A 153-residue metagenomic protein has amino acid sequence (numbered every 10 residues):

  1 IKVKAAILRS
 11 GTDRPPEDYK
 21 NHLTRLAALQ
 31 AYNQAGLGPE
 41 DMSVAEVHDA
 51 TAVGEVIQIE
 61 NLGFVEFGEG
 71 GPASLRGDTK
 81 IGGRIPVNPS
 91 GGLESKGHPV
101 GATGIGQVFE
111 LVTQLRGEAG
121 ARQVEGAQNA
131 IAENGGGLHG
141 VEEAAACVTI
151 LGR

Functional and structural regions predicted by a protein language model:
I1-L26, Q30, D78-S90, S95 (+3 more regions): Condensing-enzyme catalytic core mediating Claisen C-C bond formation in acyl metabolism
A6-G11, S43-A52: A short beta-alpha structural unit
P15-Y19, D49-P72, P99, L138-C147: Short glycine/threonine-rich loop-to-helix capping motif typified by GTGT followed within a few residues by an Asp-Pro
N21-A35, E110-R116: Short, well-ordered amphipathic alpha-helical segments that serve as non-catalytic structural scaffolds within diverse
H22, L26, Q30, E40 (+2 more regions): Feature representing long, continuous alpha-helical segments
P39-S43, F67: Short acidic capping loops at alpha-helix termini that bridge into adjacent secondary structure
E55-P89, G152-R153: Glycine- and aromatic-enriched membrane alpha-helices
P99-A119: Active-site-proximal alpha-helical scaffold in enzymes
